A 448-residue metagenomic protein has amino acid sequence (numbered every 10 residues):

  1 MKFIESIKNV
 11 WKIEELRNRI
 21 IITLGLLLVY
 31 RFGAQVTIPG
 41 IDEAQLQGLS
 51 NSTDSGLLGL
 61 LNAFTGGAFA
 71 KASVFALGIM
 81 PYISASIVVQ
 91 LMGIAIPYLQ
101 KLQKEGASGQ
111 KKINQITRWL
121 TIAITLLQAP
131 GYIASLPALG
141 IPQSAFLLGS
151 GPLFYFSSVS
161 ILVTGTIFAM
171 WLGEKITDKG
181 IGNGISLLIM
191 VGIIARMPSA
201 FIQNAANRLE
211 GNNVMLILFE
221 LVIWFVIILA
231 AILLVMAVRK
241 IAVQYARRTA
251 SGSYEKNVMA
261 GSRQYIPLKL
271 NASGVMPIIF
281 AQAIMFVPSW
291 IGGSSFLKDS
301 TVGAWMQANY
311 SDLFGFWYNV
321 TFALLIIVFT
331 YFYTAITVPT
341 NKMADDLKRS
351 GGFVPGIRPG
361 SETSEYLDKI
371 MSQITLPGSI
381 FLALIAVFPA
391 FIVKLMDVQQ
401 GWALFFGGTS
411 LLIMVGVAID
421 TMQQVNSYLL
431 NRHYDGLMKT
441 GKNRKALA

Functional and structural regions predicted by a protein language model:
M1-Q103, S108-A448: N-terminal cationic and glycine-rich segments that engage phosphates or anionic surfaces
